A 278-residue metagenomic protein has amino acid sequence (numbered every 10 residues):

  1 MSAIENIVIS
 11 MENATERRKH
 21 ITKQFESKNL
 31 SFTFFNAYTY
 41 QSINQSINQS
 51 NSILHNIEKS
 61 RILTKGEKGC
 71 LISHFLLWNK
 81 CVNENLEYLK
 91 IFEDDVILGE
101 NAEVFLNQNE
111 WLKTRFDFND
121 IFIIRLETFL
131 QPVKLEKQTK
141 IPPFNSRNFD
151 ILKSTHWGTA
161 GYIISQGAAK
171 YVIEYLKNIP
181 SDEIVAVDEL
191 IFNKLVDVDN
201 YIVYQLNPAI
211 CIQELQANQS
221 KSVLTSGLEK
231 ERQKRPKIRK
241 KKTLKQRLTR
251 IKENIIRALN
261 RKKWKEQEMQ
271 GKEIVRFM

Functional and structural regions predicted by a protein language model:
M1-F92, V96-M278: An acidic/histidine-cluster motif and surrounding catalytic segment that typifies divalent-metal-assisted enzyme active
